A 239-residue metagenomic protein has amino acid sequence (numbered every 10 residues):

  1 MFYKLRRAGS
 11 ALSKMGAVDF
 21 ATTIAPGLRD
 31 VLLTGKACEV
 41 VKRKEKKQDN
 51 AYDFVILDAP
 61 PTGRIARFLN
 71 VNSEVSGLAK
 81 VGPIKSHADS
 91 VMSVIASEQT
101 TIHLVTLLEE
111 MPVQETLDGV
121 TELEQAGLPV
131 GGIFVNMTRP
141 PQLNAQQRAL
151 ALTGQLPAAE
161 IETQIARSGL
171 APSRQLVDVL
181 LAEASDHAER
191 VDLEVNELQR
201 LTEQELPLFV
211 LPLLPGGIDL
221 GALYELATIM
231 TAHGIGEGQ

Functional and structural regions predicted by a protein language model:
M1-I56, T62-F68, S73-M92: Nucleotide-state-sensitive switch-loop elements of NTP-binding domains
C38, T101-T106: Short glycine-rich or small-residue beta-strand-to-loop segments that form or flank ligand, phosphate, metal/Fe-S
I56, H103-V105, F134: Structural motif
A59-P60, T138: Conserved Walker B
P61-R64, E109-P112: Gly/Ser/Thr-rich loops at beta-strand to alpha-helix junctions that form or flank small-molecule/cofactor-binding
L78, T106-L107, A184-S185: Short, contiguous strand/loop micro-motifs
A96, T100, E110-Q239: C-terminal lobe/tail of nucleotide-utilizing enzymes
